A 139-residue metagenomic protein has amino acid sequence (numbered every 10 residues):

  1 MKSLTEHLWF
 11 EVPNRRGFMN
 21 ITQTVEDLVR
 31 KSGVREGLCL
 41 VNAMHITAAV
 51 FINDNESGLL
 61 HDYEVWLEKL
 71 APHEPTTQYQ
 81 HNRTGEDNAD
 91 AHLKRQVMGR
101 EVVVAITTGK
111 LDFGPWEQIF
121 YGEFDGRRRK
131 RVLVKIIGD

Functional and structural regions predicted by a protein language model:
M1-D139: Active-site histidine-anchored catalytic micro-motif
